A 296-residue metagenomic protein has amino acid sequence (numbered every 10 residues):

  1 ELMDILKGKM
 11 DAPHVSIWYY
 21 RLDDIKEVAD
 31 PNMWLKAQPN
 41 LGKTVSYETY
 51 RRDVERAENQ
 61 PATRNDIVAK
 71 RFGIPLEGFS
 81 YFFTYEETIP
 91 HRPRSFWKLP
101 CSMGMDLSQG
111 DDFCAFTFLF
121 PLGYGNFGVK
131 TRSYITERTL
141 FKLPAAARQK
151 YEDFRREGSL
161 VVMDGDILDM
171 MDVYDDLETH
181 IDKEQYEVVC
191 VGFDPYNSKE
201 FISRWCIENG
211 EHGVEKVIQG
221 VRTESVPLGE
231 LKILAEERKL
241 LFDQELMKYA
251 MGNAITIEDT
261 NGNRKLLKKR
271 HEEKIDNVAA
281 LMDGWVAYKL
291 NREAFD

Functional and structural regions predicted by a protein language model:
E1-S102, D111-F113, G128-Y174: Non-catalytic, compositionally simple segments
L2-L6, S133-N261: Mg2+-dependent endonuclease catalytic cores in nucleic-acid-processing enzymes, primarily RNase H-like
G8-K36, E208-F295: Metal-dependent DNA phosphodiester-chemistry modules and their immediately adjacent helices/loops in DNA-processing
R21-D24, R71-P75, D106-Q109, F118-F120 (+6 more regions): Active-site proximal loops enriched in glycine and acidic residues that flank catalytic Cys/His/Asp and coordinate
A62-I67, L76-Y81, G110-C114, K183-F193 (+4 more regions): Intrinsically disordered or highly flexible coil/loop and linker segments, enriched in small and charged/polar residues
V68-A69, I74-L99, L107, S198 (+3 more regions): Conserved luminal/periplasmic juxtamembrane motif of membrane-embedded glycan-processing enzymes
F79-M105, K183-E187, G192-F193, E200-S203 (+2 more regions): Flexible, glycine/threonine-enriched loop-and-boundary segments that flank and lead into catalytic domains of large
G110-G125, I275-G284: Acidic, metal-ligating active-site segments
